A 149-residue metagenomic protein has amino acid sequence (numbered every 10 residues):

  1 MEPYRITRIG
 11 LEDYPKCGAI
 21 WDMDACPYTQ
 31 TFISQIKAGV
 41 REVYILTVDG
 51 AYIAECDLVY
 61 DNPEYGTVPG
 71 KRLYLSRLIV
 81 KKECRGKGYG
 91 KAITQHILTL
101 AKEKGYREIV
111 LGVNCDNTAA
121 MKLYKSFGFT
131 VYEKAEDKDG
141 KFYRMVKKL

Functional and structural regions predicted by a protein language model:
M1-T7, K148-L149: Short, Lys/Arg-enriched, disordered terminal segments
Y4, R8-E83, T94, L100: Acetyl-CoA-dependent GNAT
V68-P69, K87, D139: Non-catalytic, surface-exposed connector residues within folded enzymatic/regulatory domains
R72, E108-V110: Structural preference for beta-strand elements that scaffold enzyme active sites
K81-Q95, K102-K104, C115-K122, S126: Conserved glycine-rich acetyl-CoA-binding loop
R107, N114-M121, K125-L149: C-terminal "cap" of GNAT-fold acetyltransferases
